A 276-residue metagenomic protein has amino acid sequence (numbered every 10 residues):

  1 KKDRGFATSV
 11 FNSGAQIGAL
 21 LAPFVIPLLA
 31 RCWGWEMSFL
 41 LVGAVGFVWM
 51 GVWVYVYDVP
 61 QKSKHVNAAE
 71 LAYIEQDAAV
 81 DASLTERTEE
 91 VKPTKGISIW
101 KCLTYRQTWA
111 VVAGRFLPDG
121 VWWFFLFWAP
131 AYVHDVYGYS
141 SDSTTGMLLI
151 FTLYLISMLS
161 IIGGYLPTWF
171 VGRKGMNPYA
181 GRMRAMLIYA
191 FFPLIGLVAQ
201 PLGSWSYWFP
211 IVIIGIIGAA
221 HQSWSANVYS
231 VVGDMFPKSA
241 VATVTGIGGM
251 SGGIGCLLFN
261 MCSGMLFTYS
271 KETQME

Functional and structural regions predicted by a protein language model:
G5-I26, A30-R31, L153-I161, G249-N260: Glycine-rich segments within core transmembrane alpha-helices of 12-TM secondary carriers
F11, A15-K64: Helix-loop-helix hairpin linking two adjacent transmembrane segments in secondary transporters
V25-W33, V133-H134, L166-P167, V171 (+1 more regions): Interfacial helix-cap and linker-helix signal at transmembrane-aqueous boundaries of multi-pass secondary transporters
R31-A44, D142, P178-R184, M265-E276: A membrane-interface helix-boundary motif in multi-pass transporters
P60-V112, V136-Y139: Juxtamembrane intracellular "pre-TM" segments in multi-pass secondary transporters
W100-Y165, A220-Y229, G233, C256-S263: Extracytoplasmic gate region of multi-pass secondary transporters
S160-I161, G233-K271: A late C-terminal transmembrane helix in Major Facilitator Superfamily
Y179-V228: C-terminal transmembrane helical hairpin of 12-TM major facilitator-type secondary transporters
